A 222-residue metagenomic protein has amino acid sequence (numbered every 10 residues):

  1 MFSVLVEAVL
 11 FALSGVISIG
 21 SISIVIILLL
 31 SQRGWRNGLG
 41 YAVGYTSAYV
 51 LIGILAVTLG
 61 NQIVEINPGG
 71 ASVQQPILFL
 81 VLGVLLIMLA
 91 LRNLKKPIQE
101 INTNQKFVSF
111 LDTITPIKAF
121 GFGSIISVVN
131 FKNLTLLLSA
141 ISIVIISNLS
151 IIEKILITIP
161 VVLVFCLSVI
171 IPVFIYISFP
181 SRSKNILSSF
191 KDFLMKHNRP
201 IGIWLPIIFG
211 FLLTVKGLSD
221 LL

Functional and structural regions predicted by a protein language model:
F2, I66-F79, E153-P160, M195-N198 (+1 more regions): Interfacial loop-to-helix junctions that mark the boundaries of transmembrane helices in multi-pass membrane
F2-N37, F107-I171: Structural signal for alpha-helical transmembrane segments and their flanking helix-loop junctions in multi-pass
I22, A48-G60, S168-Y176: Alpha-helical transmembrane segments and their lipid-water interface positions in multi-pass membrane proteins
I24, S178-I208: Interfacial loop-to-transmembrane junctions
W35-K106: Membrane helix-loop-helix hairpins that form the core translocation module of multi-pass transporters
S72-P76, M88-F131, S188-D192, W204 (+1 more regions): Alpha-helical multi-pass membrane helix bundles of inner-membrane/thylakoid proteins, especially permease cores
P76, G83, V162, I203-G210: Residues within membrane-spanning alpha-helices of integral membrane proteins, especially the hydrophobic core/packing
L212-L222: Juxtamembrane boundary at the C-terminal end of a transmembrane helix
